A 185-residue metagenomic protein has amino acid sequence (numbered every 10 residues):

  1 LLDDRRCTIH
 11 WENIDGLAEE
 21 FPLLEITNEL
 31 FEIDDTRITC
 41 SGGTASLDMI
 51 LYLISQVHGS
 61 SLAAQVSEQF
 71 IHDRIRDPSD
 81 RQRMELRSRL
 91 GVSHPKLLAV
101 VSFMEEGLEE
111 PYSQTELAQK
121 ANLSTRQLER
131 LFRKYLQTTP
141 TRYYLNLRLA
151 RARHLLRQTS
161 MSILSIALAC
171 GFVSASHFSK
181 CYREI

Functional and structural regions predicted by a protein language model:
L1-E12: Catalytic nucleophile loop
D15-L30: Acidic-glycine-rich active-site phosphate/pyrophosphate-binding loop
N28-Q69: Conserved anion/nucleotide-ligand pocket segment
S55-G59, V92-S113, F132, L136 (+2 more regions): Basic, amphipathic alpha-helical hairpins
H58-S102, E110: Accessory alpha-helical/coil subdomains and C-terminal extensions that flank or cap enzyme catalytic cores
P111, T115-E116, L123, R133-S174: Terminal helix-turn-helix DNA-binding modules in bacterial transcription factors
A118, E129, A167-L168, S179: The alpha-helix within a helix-turn-helix
